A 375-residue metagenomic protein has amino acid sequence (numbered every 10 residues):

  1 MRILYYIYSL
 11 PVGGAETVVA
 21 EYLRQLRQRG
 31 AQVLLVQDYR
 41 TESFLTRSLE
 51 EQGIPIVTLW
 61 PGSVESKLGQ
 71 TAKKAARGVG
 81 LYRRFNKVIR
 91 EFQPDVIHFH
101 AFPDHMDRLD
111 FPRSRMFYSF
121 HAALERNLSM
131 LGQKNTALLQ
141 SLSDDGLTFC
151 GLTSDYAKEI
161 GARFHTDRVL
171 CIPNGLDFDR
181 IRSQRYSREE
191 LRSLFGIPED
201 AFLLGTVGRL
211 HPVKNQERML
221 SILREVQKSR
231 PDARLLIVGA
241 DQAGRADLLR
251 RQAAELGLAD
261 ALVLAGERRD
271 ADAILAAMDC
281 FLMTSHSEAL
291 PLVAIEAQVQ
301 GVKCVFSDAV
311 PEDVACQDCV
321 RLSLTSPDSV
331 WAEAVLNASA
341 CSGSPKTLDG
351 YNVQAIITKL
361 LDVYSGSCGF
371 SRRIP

Functional and structural regions predicted by a protein language model:
Y5-G13, T17-A72, Y156, G161-R163 (+2 more regions): N-terminal strand-loop element at the rim of the active site of nucleotide-sugar-dependent glycosyltransferases
E16-E21, F202, T206-E225, D247: A conserved mid-protein helix/loop that constitutes part of the nucleotide-sugar donor-binding site
G78-L81, F99-H105, F120: Short His-centered aromatic/hydrophobic patch
D107-R108, D145-I181: A short, active-site helix/loop in glycosyltransferases that binds the activated sugar's phosphate group
L128-M130, G161-A162, P173-L194, D200 (+1 more regions): Acidic anion/phosphate-binding donor-loop and adjacent secondary structure in glycosyltransferase catalytic cores
D247-G266: Nucleotide-activated donor-binding/catalytic signature segment of Leloir-type glycosyltransferases, i.e., the conserved
E267, H286: Aromatic "clamp/platform" in nucleotide-sugar-dependent glycosyltransferases that forms part of the donor/acceptor
D313-A340, Q354: Change "using UDP/GDP/dTDP sugars" to "using nucleotide sugars
